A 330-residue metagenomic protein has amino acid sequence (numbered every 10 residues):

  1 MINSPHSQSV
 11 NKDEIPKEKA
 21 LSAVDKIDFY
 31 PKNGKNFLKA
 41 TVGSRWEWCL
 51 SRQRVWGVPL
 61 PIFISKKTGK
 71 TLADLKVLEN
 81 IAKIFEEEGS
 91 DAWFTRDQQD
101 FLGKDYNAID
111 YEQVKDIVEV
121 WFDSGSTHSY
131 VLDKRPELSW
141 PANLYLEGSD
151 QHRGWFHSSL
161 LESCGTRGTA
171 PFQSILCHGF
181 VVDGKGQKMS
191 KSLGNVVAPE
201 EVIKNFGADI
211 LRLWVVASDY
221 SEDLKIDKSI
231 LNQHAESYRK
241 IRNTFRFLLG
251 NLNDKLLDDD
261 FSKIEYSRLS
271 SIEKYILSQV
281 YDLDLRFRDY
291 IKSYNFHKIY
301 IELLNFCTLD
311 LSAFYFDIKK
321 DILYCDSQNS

Functional and structural regions predicted by a protein language model:
M1-D254, I276-K319, L323-Y324: Structured secondary-structure scaffolds
E273: Aromatic-rich surface patch/π-platform used for binding flat ligands and interfaces
S327-S330: Short, intrinsically disordered, charge-balanced linker/junction segments flanking boundaries in proteins
